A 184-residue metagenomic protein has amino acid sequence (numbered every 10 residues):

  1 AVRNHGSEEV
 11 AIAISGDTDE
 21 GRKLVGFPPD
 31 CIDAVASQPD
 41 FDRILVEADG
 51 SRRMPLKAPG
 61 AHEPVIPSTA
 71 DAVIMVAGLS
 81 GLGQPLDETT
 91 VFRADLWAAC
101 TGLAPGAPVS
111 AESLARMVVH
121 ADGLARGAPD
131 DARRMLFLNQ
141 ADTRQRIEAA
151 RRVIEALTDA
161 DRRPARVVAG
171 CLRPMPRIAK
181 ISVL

Functional and structural regions predicted by a protein language model:
A1-N4: Glycine/small-residue-rich interface belts in oligomeric ring/scaffold proteins and their assembly partners
I12-A58, E63: Phosphate-binding/switch loop-helix module in NTP-utilizing enzymes
A36-P39, V65-A70, G127-D131: Short, conserved loop/helix-junction motifs that constitute active-site signature segments in enzyme catalytic cores
D42, D71-I74, R134, A165: Conserved acidic residues
A48-D49, G78-L79, A99-V109, M117-H120 (+3 more regions): G-domain G4 guanine-recognition motif of GTPases
G60-L82, F92-C100, F137: Inter-motif core of Ras-like GTPase G domains
T89-P108, L184: Acidic, Ser/Thr-rich peripheral helices and adjacent loops at domain boundaries
A149-L184: Canonical P-loop GTPase G-domain recognition
